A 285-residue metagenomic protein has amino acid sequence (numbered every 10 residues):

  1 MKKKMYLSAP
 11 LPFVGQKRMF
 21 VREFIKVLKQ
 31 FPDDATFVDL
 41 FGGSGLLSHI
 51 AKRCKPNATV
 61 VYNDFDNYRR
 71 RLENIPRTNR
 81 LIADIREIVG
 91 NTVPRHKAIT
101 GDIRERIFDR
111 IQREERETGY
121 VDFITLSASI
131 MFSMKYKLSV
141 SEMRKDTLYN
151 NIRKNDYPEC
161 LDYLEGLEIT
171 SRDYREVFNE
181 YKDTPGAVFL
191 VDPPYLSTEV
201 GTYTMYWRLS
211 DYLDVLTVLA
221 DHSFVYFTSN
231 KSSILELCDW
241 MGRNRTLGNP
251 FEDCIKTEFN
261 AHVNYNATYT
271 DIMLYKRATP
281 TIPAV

Functional and structural regions predicted by a protein language model:
M1-T36, L46: S-adenosyl-L-methionine
F24, D39-A51, Y62-D66, A128-S133 (+1 more regions): Conserved proline-anchored active-site loop of SAM-dependent methyltransferases that bridges a beta-strand
L47-R53, R71-N74, Y181, T198-T204 (+1 more regions): A short acidic (Asp/Glu
R53-T59: Conserved S-adenosyl-L-methionine
T59-L164, R277-A284: Class I S-adenosyl-L-methionine-dependent methyltransferase module
Y149-K154, M205-V215: Well-ordered, non-membrane alpha-helical segments in soluble/globular domains
G166-Y212: Active-site segment flanking the S-adenosylmethionine/decSAM binding pocket in AdoMet-dependent transferases
L209-V285: Long, positively charged, glycine-interspersed low-complexity recognition regions
